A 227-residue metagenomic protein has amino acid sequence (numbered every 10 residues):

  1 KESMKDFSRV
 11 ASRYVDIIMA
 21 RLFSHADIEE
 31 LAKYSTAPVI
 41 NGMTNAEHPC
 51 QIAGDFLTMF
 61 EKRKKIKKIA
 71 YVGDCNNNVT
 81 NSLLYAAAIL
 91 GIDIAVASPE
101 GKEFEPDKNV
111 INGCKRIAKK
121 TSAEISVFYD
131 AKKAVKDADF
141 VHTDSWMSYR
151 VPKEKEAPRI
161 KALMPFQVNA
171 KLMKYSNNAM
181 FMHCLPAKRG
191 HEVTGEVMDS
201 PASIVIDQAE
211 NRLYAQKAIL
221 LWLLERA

Functional and structural regions predicted by a protein language model:
K1-F60, R189: Phosphate/diphosphate ligand-binding glycine-rich loop within oxidoreductases
Y14, Y34-T36, L90, N177 (+1 more regions): Short, structured coil segments at secondary-structure junctions
M19-R21, V39-G42, H48, Y71 (+3 more regions): General beta-strand structural signal in soluble alpha/beta enzymes
M43-H48, P99-K102, A209-R212: Short, acidic/turn-prone active-site loops that include or flank metal/cofactor- and phosphate-binding residues
R63-D144: Glycine-rich phosphate/diphosphate-binding loop of Rossmann-like nucleotide-binding domains
R116-E196: Rossmann-like adenosine-cofactor binding region
N178-M180, C184-A227: Adenosine-phosphate binding glycine-rich loop
